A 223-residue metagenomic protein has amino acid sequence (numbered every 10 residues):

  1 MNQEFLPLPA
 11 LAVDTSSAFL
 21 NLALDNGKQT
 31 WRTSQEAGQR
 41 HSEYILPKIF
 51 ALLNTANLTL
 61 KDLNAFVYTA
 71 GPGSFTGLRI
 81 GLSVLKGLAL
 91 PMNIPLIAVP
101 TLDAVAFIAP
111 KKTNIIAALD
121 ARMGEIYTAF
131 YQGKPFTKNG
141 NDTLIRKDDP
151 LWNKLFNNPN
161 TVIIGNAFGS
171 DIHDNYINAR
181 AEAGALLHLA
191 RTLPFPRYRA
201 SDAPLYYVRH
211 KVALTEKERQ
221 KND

Functional and structural regions predicted by a protein language model:
M1-K28, R40, I97-D223: Oxyanion-binding and handling regions
N2-A70: N-terminal beta-alpha supersecondary unit
T30-S34, D62, R79-S83, M92-L96 (+2 more regions): Generic detector of short, locally flexible boundary/turn motifs and exposed helical patches
E36-P47, F75, R79, S83 (+1 more regions): Residues at secondary-structure transition points
I49, V84-L88, A106, A190: Buried hydrophobic packing segments
A65-L96, T101: DPxDG-like acidic metal-binding loop motif
